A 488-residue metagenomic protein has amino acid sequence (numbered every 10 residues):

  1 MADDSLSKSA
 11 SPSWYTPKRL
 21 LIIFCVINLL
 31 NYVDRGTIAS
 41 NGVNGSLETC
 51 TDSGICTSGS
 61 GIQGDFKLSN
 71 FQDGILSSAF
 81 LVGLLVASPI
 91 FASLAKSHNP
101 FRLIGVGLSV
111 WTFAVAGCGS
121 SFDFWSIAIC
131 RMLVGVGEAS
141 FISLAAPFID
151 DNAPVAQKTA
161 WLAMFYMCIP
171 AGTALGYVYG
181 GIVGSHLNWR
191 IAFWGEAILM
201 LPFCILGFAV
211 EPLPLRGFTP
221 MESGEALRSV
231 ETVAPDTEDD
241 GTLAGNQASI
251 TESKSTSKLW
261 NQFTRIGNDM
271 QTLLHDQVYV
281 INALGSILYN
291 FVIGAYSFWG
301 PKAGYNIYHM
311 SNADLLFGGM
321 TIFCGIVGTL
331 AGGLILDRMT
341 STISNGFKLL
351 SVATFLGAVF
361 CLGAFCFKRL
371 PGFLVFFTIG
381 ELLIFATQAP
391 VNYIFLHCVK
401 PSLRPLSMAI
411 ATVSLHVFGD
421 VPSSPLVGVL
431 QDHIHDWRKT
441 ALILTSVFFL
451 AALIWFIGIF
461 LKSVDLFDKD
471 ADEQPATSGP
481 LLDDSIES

Functional and structural regions predicted by a protein language model:
G36, L81-P89, A139, T173-A174 (+2 more regions): Residue-level signature of mid-helix packing/kink "hotspots" within the transmembrane helices of 12-pass Major
I38-A39, D276-L330, I384-Q388, N392 (+1 more regions): Extracytoplasmic gate region of multi-pass secondary transporters
G42-L85: Extracellular/periplasmic helix-loop-helix junction of adjacent transmembrane segments in MFS-like secondary
K67, N99, S120-W125, G137 (+3 more regions): Helix-breaking motifs and short loop linkers at transmembrane-helix boundaries and internal kinks in secondary membrane
V86-W125: Conserved MFS/SLC helix-loop-helix module at the cytosolic interface between two early adjacent transmembrane helices
C130-I169: Cytoplasmic helix-loop-helix junction between adjacent transmembrane helices in 12-TM secondary transporters
F165-R216: Helix-loop-helix hairpin linking two adjacent transmembrane segments in secondary transporters
S344-V391: C-terminal transmembrane helical hairpin of 12-TM major facilitator-type secondary transporters
